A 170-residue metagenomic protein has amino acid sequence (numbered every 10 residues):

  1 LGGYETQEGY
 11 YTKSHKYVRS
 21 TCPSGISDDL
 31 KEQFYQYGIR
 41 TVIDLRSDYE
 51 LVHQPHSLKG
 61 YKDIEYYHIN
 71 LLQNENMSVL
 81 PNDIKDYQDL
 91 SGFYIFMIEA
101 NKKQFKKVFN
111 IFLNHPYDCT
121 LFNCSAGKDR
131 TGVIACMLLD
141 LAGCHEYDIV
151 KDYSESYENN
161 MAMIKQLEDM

Functional and structural regions predicted by a protein language model:
L1-L121, V133-M170: Cys-dependent protein tyrosine phosphatase-like superfamily
A126, R130-T131: Ser/Thr-glycine-rich phosphate-binding loops at phosphate-binding pockets of nucleotides, nucleotide cofactors
